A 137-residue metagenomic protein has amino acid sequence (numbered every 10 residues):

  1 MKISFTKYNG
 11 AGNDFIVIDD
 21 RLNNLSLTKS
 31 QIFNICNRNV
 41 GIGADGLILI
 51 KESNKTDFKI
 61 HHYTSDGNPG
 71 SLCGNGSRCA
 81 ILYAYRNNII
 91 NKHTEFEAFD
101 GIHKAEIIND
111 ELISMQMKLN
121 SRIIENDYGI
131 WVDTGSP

Functional and structural regions predicted by a protein language model:
M1-N109: A glycine-rich beta-to-alpha transition motif near the start of alpha/beta enzyme domains, typified by
I89, H93-P137: ATP-dependent small-molecule kinase catalytic core of the GHMP/sugar-kinase superfamily and closely related
